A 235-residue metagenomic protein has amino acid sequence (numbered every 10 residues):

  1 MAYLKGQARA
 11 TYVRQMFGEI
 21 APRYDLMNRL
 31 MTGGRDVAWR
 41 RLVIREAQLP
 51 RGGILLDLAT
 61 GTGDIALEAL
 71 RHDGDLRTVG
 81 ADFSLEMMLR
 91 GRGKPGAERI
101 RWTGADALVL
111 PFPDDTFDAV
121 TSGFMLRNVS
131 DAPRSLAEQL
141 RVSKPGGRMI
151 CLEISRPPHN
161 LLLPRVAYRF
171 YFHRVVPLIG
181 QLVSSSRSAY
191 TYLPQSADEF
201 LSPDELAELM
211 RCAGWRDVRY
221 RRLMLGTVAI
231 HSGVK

Functional and structural regions predicted by a protein language model:
M1-R14: N-terminal auxiliary segments of SAM/dcSAM-dependent transferases
R23, T32-G52, E68: Conserved alpha-helix/loop element of class I SAM-dependent methyltransferases that forms part of the SAM/SAH-binding
Y24, V120-T121: Hydrophobic beta-strand segment of the Class I
I54-V109: Class I SAM-dependent methyltransferase SAM/SAH-binding core
L108-A119: A short acidic, Gly/Pro-enriched loop at the edge of an enzyme's catalytic core that lines a small-molecule cofactor
P133-R148: A short glycine-rich, Lys/Arg-flanked "PGG" loop and its adjoining helix->strand segment in the class I
L152, R156-L209, A213, R219: C-terminal alpha-helical "lid/dimerization" subdomain adjacent to the S-adenosyl-L-methionine
A207, R216-K235: Core SAM-dependent methyltransferase catalytic element
